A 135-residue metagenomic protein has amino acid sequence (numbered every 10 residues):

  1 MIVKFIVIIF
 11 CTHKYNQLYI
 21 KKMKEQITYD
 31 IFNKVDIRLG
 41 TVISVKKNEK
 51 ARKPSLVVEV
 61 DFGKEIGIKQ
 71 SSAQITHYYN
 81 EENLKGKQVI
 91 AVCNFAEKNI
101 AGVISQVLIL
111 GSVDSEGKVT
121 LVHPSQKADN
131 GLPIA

Functional and structural regions predicted by a protein language model:
K4, K14-N16, K21-K22: Intrinsically disordered, low-complexity polyampholyte segments enriched for Lys and acidic residues
K22-A135: Phosphate-backbone binding interfaces of nucleic-acid-interacting proteins
